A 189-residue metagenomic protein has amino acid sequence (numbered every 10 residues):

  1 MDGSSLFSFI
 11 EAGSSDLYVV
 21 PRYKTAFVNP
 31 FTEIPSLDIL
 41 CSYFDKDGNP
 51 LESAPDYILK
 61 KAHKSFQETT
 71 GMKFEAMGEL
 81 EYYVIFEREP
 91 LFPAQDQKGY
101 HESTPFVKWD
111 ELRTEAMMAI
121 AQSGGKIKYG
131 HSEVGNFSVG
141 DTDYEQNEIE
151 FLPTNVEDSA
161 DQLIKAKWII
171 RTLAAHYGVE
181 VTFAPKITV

Functional and structural regions predicted by a protein language model:
M1-F137, T154-W168: ATP/Mg2+-dependent ligation/transfer catalytic cores
V84-I85, N136-E148, F183-V189: Beta-rich nucleic-acid/ligand-interaction surfaces
I149-P153: Conserved PLP-binding active-site segment of the aspartate aminotransferase-like
S159-V189: Acidic, glycine-rich loop-and-beta core segments that form the ion-binding/anion-interacting portion of active sites
